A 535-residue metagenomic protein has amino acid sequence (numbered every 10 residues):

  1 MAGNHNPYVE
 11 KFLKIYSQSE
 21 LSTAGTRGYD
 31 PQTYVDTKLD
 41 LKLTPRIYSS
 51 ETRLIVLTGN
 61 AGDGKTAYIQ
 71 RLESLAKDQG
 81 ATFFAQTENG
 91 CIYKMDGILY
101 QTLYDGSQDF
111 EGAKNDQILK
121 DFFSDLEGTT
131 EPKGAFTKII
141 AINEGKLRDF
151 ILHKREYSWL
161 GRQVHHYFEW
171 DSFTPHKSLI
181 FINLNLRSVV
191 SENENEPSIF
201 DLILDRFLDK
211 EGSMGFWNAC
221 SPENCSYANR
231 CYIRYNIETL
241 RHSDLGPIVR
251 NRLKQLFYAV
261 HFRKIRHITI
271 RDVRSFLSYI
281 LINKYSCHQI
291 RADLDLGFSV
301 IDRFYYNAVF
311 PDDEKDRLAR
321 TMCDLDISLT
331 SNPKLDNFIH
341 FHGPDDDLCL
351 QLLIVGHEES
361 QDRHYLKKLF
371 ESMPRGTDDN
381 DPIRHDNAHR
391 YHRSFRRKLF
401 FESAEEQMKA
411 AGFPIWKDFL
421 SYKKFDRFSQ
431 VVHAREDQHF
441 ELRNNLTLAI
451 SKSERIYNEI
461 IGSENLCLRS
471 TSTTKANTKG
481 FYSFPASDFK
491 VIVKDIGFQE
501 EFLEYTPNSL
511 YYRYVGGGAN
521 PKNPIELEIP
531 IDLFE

Functional and structural regions predicted by a protein language model:
F12-Y48, K114-D116: N-terminal pre-Walker A segment at the start of P-loop NTPase domains
P45-T52, E131: Phosphate-binding P-loop
S49-I69: Walker A/P-loop nucleotide-binding motif
S74-A85: Post-Walker A helix-loop "phosphate-sensing" segment adjacent to the P-loop in P-loop NTPases
E88, I92-I140: Conserved nucleotide-sensing/catalytic segment adjacent to the nucleotide-binding pocket in NTP-handling enzymes
G106, I140-L147, N183-S188: A short beta-strand-to-loop transition that corresponds to the Sensor-1 phosphate-sensing loop of AAA+ P-loop ATPases
Y167-Y227: Conserved small helical "lid"/interfacial subdomain of P-loop NTPases
F207-G462: Extended alpha-helical coiled-coil/bundle linker/stalk regions that scaffold oligomerization and domain organization
